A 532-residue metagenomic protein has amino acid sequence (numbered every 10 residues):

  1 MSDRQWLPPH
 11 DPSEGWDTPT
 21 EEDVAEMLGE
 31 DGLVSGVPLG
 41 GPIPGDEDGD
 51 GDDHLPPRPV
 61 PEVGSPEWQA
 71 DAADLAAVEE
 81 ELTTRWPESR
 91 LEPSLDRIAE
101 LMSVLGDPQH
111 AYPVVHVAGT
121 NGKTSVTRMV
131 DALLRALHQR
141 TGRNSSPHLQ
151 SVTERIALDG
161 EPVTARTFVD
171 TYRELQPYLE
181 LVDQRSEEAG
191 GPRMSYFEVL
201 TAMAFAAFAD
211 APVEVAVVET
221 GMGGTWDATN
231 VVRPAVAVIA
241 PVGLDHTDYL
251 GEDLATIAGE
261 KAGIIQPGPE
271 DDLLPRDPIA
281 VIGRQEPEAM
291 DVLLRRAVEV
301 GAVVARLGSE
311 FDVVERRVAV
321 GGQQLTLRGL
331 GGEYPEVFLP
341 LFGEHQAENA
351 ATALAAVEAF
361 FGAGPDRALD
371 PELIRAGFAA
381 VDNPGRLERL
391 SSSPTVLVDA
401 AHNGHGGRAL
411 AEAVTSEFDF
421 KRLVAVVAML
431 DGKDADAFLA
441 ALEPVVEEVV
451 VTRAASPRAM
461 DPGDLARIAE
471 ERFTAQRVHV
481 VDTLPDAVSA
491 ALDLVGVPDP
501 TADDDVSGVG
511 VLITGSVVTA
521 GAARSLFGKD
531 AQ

Functional and structural regions predicted by a protein language model:
M1-G119, V126-L137, N144, Q184-G191: Short functional linear segments
D31, V182-E188, P212-E219, P234-E336 (+2 more regions): Acidic, Mg2+-coordinating active-site environments of NTP-dependent enzymes
S89, L95-H110, A136-V232, L244 (+2 more regions): ATP-dependent carboxylate-amine ligase catalytic core
V130-D131, T225-A235, R524-F527: Short Gly/Thr/Asp-enriched flexible loops that form oxyanion-binding sites at enzyme active sites
N144-P147, V281-P287, R296-V318, F338-E344 (+6 more regions): Beta-strand->loop->alpha-helix junctions that form or flank phosphate-binding loops in nucleotide-handling enzymes
V215-V218, D227-V238, V242-H246, T256 (+1 more regions): Nucleotide phosphate-binding/pyrophosphate-handling subdomain across enzymes that bind or process nucleotide phosphates
E286-L293, G301, G321, T395-L397 (+2 more regions): C-terminal helical cap/extension that packs against the catalytic core of soluble nucleotide-cofactor enzymes
S516: Active-site-proximal loop/hinge segments that shape catalytic or ion-binding/gating pockets
